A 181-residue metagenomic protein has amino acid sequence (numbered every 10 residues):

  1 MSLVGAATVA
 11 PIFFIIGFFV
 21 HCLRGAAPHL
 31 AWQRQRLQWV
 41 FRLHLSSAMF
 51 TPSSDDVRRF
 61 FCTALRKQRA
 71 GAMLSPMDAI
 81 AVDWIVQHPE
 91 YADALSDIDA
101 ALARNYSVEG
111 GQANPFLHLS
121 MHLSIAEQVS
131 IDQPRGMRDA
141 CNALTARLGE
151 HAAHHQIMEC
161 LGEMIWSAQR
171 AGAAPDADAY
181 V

Functional and structural regions predicted by a protein language model:
V4-A7, P11, C22-R36: Intrinsic, low-complexity polybasic segments
F13-F14, F18-F19, F41: Aromatic (phenylalanine/tyrosine) cluster motif
Q33-A48: Short, Lys/Arg-enriched N-terminal segments with co-localized hydrophobic residues within the first ~10-30 amino acids
L45-A92: N-terminal leader/targeting peptides and immediately adjacent processing regions
T51, A70-S75, G111-L117, G149-Q156: Structural motif
M77-T145: Aromatic-anchored, charged helix-turn/loop surface patch used as a conserved interaction hotspot
A140-V181: Long, amphipathic alpha-helical coupling/dimerization segments that relay conformational signals between
